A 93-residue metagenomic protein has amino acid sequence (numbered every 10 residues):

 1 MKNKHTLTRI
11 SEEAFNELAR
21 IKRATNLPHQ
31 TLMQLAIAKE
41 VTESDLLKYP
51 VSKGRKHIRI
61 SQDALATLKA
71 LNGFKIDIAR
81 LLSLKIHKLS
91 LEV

Functional and structural regions predicted by a protein language model:
M1-A14, A19-K22, E43-A64, V93: Short Lys/Arg-rich basic patches
I21-P50, F74-V93: Short, basic amphipathic alpha-helical segments that act as recognition/interaction helices in nucleic-acid-binding
A64-T67, L71: Interfacial/linker helices and their anchor residues that mediate assembly or domain coupling
